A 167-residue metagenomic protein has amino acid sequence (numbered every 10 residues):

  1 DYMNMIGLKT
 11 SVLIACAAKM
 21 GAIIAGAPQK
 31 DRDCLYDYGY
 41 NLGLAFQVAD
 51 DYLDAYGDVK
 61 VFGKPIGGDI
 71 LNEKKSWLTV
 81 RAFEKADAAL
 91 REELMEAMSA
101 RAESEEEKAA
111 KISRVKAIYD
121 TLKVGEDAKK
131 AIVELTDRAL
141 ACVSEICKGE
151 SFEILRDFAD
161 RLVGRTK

Functional and structural regions predicted by a protein language model:
D1-K167: All-alpha prenyltransferase/terpene-synthase fold signal
